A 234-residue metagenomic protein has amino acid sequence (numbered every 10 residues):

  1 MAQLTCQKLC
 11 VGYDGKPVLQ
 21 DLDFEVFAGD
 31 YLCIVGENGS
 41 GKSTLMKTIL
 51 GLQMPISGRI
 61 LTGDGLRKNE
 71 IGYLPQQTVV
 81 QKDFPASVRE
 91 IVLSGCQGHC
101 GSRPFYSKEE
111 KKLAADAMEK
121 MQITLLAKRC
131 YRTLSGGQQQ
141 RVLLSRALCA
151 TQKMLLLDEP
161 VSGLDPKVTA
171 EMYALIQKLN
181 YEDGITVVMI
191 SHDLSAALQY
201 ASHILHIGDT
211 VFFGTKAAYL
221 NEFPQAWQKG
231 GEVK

Functional and structural regions predicted by a protein language model:
V35-E37: The feature captures the beta-strand-to-loop junction immediately N-terminal to the Walker
K108-L126: Conserved ABC ATPase "signature" region
C130-L134, Q138: Conserved ABC ATPase signature
L155-D158: Catalytic Walker B motif of ABC-type/P-loop ATPase nucleotide-binding domains
P166-V168: Helix N-cap at the start of a conserved alpha-helix in ABC-type nucleotide-binding domains
S191-H192: H-loop/switch region of ABC-family ATPase nucleotide-binding domains
H203-K216: H-loop (His-switch) and adjacent beta-strand-loop-beta switch element of ABC-type ATPase nucleotide-binding domains
